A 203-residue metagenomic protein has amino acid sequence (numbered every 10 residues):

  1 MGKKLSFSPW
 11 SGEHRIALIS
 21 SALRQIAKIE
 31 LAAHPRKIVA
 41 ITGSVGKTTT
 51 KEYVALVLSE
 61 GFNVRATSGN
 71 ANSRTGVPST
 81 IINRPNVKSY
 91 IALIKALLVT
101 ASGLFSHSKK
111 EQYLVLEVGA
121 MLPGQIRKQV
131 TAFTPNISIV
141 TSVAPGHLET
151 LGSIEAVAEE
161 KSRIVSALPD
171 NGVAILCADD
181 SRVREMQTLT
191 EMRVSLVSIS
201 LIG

Functional and structural regions predicted by a protein language model:
M1-T42, T49-G61, T75-G76, I82: Short, basic phosphate-binding NTP loop
S20-R24, I94-V99, V118-P123, E155-E159: Short gly/ser/thr-rich secondary-structure transition/capping motifs
H34-R36, K110-E111, L122, T131 (+1 more regions): Acidic, Mg2+-coordinating active-site environments of NTP-dependent enzymes
A40, R65-A66, Y113-E117, A174: Short catalytic-loop micro-motif centered on adjacent basic/acidic residues
V57-S68, N86-V87: Post-Walker A helix-loop "phosphate-sensing" segment adjacent to the P-loop in P-loop NTPases
L58-E60, L116-A120, K128, N136: Membrane-proximal soluble helical/coiled-coil segments that couple transmembrane anchors to catalytic or regulatory
N70-S73: P-loop NTPase motor catalytic core
R84-A120: Conserved nucleotide-sensing/catalytic segment adjacent to the nucleotide-binding pocket in NTP-handling enzymes
